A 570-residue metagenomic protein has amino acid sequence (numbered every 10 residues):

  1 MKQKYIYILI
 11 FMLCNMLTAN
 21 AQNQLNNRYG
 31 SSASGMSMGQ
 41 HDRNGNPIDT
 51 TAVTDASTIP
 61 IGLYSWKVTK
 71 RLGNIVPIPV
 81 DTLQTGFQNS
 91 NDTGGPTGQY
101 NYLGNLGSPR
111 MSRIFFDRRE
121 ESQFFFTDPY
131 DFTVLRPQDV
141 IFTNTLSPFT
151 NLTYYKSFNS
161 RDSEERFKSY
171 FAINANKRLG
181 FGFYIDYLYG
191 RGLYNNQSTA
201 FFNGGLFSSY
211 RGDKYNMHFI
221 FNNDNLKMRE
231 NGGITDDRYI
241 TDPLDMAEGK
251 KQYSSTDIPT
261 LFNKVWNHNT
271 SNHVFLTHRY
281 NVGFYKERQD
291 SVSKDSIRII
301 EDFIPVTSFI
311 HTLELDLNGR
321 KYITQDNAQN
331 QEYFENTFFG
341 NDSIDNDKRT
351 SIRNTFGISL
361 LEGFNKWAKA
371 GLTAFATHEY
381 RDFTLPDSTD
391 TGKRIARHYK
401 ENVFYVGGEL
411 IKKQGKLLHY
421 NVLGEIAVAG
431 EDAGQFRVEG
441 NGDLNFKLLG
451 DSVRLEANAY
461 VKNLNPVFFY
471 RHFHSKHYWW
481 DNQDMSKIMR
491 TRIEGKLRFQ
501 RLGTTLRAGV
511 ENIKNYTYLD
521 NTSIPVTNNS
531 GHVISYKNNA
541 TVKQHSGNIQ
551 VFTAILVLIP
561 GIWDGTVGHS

Functional and structural regions predicted by a protein language model:
M1-R28, H268: Bacterial Sec-dependent N-terminal signal peptides
I6-L9, R166, N203, H273 (+2 more regions): Short beta-strand-initiation
Y7-L9, L17, N44, G107 (+1 more regions): Intrinsic disorder/low-complexity detector
Q22-N272, N281-Q289, K447, D451-S452: Membrane-proximal, glycine/serine-rich, low-complexity loop/turn segments characteristic of large bacterial
T145-S147, L261-A328, E335-S570: Exposed, low-structure sequence patches enriched in small/polar residues
F183, Q331-Y333: Long, disordered, Ser/Thr/Pro-rich
